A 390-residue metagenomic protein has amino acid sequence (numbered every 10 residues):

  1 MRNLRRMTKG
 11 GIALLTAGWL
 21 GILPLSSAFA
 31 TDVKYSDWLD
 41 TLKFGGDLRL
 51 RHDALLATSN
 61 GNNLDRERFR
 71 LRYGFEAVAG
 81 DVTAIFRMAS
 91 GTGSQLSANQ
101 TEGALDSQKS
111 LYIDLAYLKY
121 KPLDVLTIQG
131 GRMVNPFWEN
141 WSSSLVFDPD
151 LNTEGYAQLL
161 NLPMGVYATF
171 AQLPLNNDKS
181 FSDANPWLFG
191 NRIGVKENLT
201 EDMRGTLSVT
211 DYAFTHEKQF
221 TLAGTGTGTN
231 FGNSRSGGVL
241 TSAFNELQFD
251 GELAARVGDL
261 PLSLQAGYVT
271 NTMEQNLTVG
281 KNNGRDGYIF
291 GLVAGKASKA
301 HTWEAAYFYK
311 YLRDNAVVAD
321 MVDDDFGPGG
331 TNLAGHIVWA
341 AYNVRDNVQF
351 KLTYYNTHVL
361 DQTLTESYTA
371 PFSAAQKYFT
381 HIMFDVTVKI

Functional and structural regions predicted by a protein language model:
R2-L15: Bacterial N-terminal signal peptides that target proteins for export
T16-G45, K299-A306, N315-A316, P328-G330: Outer-membrane beta-barrel biogenesis signature
F29-G45, G74, A254-V257, P261 (+3 more regions): Secretion/assembly modules of Gram-negative surface proteins
K34-L56, T83-A84: Transmembrane beta-strand segments of Gram-negative outer membrane beta-barrel proteins
R51-A57, E197, N315-V317: Short, solvent-exposed loop/turn elements at domain surfaces
H52-F69, F75-L123, F137-D148, S234 (+3 more regions): Surface-exposed loop and membrane-interface regions of Gram-negative outer-membrane beta-barrel proteins
K121-I128, S143-T302, Y309-Y311, Y354 (+2 more regions): Signature for the C-terminal beta-barrel architecture of outer-membrane proteins
K296-S298, Y311-I390: C-terminal functional modules
